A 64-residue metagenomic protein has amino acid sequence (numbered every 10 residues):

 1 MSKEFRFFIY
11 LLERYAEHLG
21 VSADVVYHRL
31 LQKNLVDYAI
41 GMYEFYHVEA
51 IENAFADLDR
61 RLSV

Functional and structural regions predicted by a protein language model:
M1-A23: N-terminal acidic leader/helix
M1-K3, L31-N34, R60: Short amphipathic alpha-helical segments, especially helix-boundary/capping motifs
K3, I9, Y38, F45-V48: Generic structural "secondary-structure junction" signal
R6, D24-V25, K33, E49-A56: Generic alpha-helical secondary structure signal
H18, D24-L30, N34-Y43: Amphipathic, hydrophobic secondary-structure cores in small proteins
Y43-V64: Long, compositionally biased
